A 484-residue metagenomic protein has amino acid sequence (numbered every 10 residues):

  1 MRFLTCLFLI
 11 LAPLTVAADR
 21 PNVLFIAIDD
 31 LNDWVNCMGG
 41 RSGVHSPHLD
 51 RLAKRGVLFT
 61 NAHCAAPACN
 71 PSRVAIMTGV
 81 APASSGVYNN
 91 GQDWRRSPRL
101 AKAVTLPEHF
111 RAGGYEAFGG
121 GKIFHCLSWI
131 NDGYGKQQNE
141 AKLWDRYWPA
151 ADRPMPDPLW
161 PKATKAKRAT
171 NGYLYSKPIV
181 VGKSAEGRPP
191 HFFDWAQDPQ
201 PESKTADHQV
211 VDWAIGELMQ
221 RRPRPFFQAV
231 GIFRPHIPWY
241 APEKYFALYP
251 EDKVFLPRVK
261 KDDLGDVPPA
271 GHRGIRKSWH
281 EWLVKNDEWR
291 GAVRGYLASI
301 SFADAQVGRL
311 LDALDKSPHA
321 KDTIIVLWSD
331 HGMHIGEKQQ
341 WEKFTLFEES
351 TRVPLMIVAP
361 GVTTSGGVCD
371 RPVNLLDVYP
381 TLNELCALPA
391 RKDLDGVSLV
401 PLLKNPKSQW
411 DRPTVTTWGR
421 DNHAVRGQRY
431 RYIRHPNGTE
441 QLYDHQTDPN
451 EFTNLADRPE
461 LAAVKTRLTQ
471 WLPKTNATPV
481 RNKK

Functional and structural regions predicted by a protein language model:
F3, F8, V16-H435, T439-E440 (+1 more regions): Formylglycine-dependent sulfatase
